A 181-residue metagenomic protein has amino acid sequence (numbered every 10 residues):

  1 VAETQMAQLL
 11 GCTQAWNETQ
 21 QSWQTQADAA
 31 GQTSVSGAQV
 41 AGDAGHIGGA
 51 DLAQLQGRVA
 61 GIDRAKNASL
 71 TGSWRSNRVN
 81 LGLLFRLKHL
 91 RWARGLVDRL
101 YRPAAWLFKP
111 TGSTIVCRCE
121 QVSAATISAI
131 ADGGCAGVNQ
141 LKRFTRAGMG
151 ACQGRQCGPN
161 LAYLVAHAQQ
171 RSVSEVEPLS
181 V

Functional and structural regions predicted by a protein language model:
V1-T145, A151, R155-L164, A168-V181: Residues forming the flavin
